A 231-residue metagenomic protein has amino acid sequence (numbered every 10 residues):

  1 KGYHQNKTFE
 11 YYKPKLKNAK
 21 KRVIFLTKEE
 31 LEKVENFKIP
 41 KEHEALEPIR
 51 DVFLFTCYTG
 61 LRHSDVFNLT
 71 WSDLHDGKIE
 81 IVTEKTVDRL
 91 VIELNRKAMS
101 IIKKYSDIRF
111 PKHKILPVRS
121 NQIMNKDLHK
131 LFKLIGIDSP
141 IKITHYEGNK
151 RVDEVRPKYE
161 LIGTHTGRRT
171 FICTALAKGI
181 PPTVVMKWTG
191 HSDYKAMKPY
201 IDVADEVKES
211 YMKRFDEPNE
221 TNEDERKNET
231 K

Functional and structural regions predicted by a protein language model:
K1-K7, T56-G77, H129: Short, charged phosphate-coordinating catalytic segments
H4-H63, S120-I123: Basic, Lys/Arg- and aromatic-enriched nucleic-acid-binding interface segment
K13-P14, E30, T59, N68-K104: Conserved tyrosine-mediated DNA breakage-rejoining catalytic core shared by Y-recombinases
F25, T83-V87, N121-M124, T189-R214: Catalytic-site neighborhood detector that most strongly recognizes the C-terminal catalytic loop/helix of tyrosine
E32, G60, S64-N68, I92 (+8 more regions): Feature representing long, continuous alpha-helical segments
P40-H43, R109-K114, H129-K187: Short, basic (Lys/Arg/His-rich) helix/loop patches that form interaction surfaces in the mid-to-C-terminal regions
S72-K78, L161, K178-P199, D224-T230: Short, polar N-cap/turn motifs at the start of nucleic acid-interacting alpha helices
I108, I137-I141, R214-K231: C-terminal secondary-structure termini that scaffold catalytic or DNA-interacting sites
